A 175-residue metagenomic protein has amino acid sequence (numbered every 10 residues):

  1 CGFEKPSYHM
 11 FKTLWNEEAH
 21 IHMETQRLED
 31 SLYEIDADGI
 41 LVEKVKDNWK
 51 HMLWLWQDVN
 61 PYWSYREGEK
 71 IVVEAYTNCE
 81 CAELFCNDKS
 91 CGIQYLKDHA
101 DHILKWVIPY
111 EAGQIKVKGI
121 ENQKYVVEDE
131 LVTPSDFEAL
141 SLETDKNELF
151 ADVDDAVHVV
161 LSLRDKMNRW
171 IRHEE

Functional and structural regions predicted by a protein language model:
C1-D154, K166-H173: Substrate-binding clefts and catalytic carboxylate motifs of secreted carbohydrate-active enzymes
H158: Short coil/loop residues immediately preceding or within conserved phosphate-binding loops of NTP-utilizing enzyme
